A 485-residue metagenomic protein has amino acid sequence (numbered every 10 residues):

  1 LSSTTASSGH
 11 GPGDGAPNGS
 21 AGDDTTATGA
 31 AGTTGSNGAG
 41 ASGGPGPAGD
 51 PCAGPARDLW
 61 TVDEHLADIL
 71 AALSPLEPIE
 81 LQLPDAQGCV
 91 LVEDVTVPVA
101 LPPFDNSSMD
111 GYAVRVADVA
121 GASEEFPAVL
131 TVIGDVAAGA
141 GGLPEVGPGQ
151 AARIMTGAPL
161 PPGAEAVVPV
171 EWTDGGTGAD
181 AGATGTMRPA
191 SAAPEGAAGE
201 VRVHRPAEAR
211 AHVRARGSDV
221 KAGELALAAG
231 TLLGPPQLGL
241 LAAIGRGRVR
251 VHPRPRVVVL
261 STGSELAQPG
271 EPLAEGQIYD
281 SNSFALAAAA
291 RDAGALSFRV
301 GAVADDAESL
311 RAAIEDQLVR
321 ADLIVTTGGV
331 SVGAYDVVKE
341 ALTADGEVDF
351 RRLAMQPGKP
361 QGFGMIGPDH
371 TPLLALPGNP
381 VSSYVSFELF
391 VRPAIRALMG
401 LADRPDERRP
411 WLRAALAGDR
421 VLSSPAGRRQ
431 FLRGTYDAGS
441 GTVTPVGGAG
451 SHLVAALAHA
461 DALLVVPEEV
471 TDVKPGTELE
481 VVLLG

Functional and structural regions predicted by a protein language model:
L1-A48, G54-V62, V249-L376, P380-S386: Helix-rich terminal scaffold detector
L1-E124, L130, T184-T186, A215 (+1 more regions): Short, low-complexity N-terminal leaders and the immediately following helix N-cap/first helix
G38, G43-W60, A113-A304, E315 (+3 more regions): Short, glycine/charged-enriched hinge/interface segments at domain edges or termini
R57-E64, P78-L81, D85, V99 (+26 more regions): Conserved active-site and cofactor/substrate-binding residues in soluble primary-metabolism enzymes
A67-I79, V92-T96, E208, S218 (+14 more regions): Generic secondary-structure signature for well-ordered alpha-helical cores
I79, L83-P84, E93, N106 (+3 more regions): Flexible glycine/proline-rich
I154-T156, V170, A228-A229, P269 (+4 more regions): Thr-Gly-centered strand-to-loop micro-motif
